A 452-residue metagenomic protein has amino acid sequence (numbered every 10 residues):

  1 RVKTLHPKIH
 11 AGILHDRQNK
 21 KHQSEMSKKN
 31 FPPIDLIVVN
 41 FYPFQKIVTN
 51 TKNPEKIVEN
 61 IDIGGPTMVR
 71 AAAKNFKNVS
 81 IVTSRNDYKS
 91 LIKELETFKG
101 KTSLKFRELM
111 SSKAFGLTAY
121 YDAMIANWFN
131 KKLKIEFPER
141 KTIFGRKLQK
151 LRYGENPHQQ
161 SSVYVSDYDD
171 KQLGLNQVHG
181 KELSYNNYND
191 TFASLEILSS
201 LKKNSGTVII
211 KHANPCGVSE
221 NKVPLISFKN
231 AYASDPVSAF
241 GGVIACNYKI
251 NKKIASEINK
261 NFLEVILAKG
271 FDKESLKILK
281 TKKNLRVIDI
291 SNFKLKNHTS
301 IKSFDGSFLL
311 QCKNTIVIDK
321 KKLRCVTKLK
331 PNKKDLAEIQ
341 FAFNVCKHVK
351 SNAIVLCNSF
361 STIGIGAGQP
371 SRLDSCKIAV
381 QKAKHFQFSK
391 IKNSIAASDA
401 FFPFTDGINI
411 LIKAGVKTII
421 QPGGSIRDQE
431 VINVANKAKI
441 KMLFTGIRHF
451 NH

Functional and structural regions predicted by a protein language model:
R1-F44: Glycine-rich nucleotide/cofactor/substrate-binding loop typically near the N-terminus or early in the first domain
H15, V38-V39, R70, S80-S84 (+11 more regions): General beta-strand structural signal in soluble alpha/beta enzymes
F31-K171, L175, K260-N261, F271-K280 (+2 more regions): Internal alpha/beta core interface subdomains
Y42, K74-K77, S84-Y88, E94 (+11 more regions): Short, ordered loop/turn segments at secondary-structure junctions
F106, I135-N352, S361, R372-C376 (+1 more regions): Long, structured protein-protein interaction/assembly regions in large complexes
K260-I288, K294, F404, N409-H452: C-terminal binding/interaction regions
Q369, D374-T418: Generic long, charged, amphipathic alpha-helical segments
